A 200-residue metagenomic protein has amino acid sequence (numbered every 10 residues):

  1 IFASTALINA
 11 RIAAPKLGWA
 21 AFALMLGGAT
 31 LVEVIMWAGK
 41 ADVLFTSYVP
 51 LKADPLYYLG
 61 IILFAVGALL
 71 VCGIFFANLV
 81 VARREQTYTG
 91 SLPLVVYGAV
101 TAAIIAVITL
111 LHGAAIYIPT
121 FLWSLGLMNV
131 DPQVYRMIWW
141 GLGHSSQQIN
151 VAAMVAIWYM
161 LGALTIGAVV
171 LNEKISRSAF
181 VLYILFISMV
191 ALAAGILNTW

Functional and structural regions predicted by a protein language model:
I1-W200: Membrane-embedded and interfacial regions of multi-pass energy-transducing membrane proteins
